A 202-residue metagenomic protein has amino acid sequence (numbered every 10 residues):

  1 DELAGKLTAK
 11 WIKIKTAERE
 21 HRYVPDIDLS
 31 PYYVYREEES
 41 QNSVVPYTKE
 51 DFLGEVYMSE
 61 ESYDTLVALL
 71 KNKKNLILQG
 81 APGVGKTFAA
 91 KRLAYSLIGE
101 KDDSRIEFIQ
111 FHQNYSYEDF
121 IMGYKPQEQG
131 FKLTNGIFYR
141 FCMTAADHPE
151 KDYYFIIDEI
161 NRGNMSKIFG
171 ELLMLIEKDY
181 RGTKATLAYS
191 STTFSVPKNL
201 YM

Functional and structural regions predicted by a protein language model:
L3-K49: Contiguous surface segments at macromolecular interaction interfaces
Y35-M202: AAA+ P-loop NTPase catalytic core and its hallmark functional loops
